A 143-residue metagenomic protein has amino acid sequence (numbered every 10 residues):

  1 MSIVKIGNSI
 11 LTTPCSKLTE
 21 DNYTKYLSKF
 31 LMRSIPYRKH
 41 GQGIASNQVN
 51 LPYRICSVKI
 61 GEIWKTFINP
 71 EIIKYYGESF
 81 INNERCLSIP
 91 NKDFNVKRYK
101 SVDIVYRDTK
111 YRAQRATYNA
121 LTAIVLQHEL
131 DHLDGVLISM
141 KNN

Functional and structural regions predicted by a protein language model:
M1-N143: Positively charged
